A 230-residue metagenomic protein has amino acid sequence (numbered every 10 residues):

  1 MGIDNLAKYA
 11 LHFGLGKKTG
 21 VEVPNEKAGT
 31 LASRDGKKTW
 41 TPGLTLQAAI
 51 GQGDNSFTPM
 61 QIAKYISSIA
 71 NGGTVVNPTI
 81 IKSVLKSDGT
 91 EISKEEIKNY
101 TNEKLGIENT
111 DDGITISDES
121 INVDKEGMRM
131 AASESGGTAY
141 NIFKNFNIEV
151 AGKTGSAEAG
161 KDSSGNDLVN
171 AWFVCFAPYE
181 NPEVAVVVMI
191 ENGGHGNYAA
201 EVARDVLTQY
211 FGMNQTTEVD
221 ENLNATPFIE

Functional and structural regions predicted by a protein language model:
M1-V188, P227-E230: Beta-lactam-recognizing serine transpeptidase/beta-lactamase-like catalytic domain environment
E26, I81, V202, V219-D220: Sparse recognition of residues in long alpha-helices and their boundaries
T58-K64, Y198-D205: Short amphipathic alpha-helical face segments that pack within enzyme cores and frequently flank/anchor catalytic
E91-I92, N102-K104, R204-E230: Short, gly/Ser/Thr-rich active-site loops of penicillin-recognizing serine hydrolases
E183, H195-N197: Intrinsically disordered, low-complexity acidic/polar segments
I190-G193: Ligand-site clamp/hinge motif
